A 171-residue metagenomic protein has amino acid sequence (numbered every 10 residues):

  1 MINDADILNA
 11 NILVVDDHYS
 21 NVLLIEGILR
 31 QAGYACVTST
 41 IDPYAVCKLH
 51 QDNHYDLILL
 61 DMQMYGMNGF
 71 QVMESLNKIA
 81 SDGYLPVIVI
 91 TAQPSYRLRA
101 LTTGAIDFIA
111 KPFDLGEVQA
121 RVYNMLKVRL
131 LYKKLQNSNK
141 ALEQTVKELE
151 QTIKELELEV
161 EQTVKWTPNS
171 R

Functional and structural regions predicted by a protein language model:
M1-N11, D17, Q151, L156-L158 (+1 more regions): Non-catalytic signal-transmission and effector/linker regions of two-component phosphorelay proteins
D16, D61: Active-site residues of response regulator receiver
Y19-T38: Two-component/phosphorelay signaling modules centered on CheY-like receiver
S39-L57: Acidic, metal-coordinating helix/loop segments flanking the phosphotransfer/catalytic sites of two-component signaling
M64: Receiver (REC) domain active-site loop signature in two-component systems and cognate sites in sensor histidine kinases
I88-I90: Hydrophobic/aromatic residues positioned on beta-strands within the core alpha/beta folds
